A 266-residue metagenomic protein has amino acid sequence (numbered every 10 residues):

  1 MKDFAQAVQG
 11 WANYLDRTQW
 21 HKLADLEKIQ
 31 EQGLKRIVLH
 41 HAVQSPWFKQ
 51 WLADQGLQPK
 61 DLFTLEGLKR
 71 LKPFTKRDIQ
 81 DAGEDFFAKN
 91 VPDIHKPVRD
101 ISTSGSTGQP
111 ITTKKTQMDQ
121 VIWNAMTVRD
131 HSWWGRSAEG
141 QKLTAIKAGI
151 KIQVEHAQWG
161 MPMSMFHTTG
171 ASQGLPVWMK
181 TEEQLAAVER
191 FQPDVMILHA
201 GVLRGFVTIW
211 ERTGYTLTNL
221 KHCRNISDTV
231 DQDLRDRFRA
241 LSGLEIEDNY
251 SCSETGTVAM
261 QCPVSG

Functional and structural regions predicted by a protein language model:
M1-D25, Q32, R36-L39, F166-G266: Active-site glycine/GP-rich loop and adjacent strand/helix microenvironment that borders small-molecule binding pockets
M1-S102, G108-Q141, R190-V195, L217-T218 (+1 more regions): Nucleotide 5′-phosphate-binding alpha/beta core
P97, A148-I152, G201-V202: Short glycine-enriched loops at secondary-structure junctions
S104, H131-S132, R239, E247: Residue-level preference for well-ordered alpha-helical positions
K114-K115, E155-A157, T208: A short secondary-structure junction signal
V121, Q153, Q232: Loop/helix-junction capping segments adjacent to catalytic residues or to phosphate/diphosphate-binding pockets
V128, S132-M165, A171-L175: Conserved AMP-binding loop of ANL adenylate-forming enzymes
